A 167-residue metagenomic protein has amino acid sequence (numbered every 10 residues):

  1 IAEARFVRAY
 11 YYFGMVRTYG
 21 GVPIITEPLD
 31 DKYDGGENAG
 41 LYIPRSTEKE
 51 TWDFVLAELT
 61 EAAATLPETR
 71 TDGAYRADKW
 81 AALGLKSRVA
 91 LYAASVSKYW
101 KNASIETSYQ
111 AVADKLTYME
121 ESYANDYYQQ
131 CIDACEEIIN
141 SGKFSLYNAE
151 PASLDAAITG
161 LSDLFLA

Functional and structural regions predicted by a protein language model:
I1-V7, Y11-A167: Structured, solvent-exposed acidic/aromatic patches
